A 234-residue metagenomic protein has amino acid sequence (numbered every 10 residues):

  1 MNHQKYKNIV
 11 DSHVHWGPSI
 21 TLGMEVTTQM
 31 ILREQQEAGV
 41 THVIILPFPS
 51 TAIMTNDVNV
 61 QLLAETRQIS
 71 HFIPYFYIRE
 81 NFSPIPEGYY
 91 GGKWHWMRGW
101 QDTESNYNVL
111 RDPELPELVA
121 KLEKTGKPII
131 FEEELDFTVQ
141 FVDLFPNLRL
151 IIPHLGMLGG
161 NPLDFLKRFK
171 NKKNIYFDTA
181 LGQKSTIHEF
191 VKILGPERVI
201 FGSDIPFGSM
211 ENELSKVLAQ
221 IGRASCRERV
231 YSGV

Functional and structural regions predicted by a protein language model:
M1-S12, M24-H42, P196, G208-S232: Mid-to-C-terminal alpha-helical segments outside catalytic/metal-binding sites
N2-Q4, I31-V40, V60-H71, F82-Y90 (+4 more regions): Acidic (Asp/Glu)-rich catalytic clusters
I9-V14, V43-I45, I73-F76, Y90-W94 (+4 more regions): Hydrophobic faces of well-ordered beta-strands that scaffold small-molecule active sites in alpha/beta enzyme cores
H13, Q35, L62, G92 (+6 more regions): Conserved, mostly hydrophobic/aromatic
H15-S19, F48-S50, Y77-N81, H95-G99 (+5 more regions): Active-site beta-loop-alpha junctions enriched in small/polar residues
H15-V26, D102-S105: Acidic/histidine-rich helix-loop elements that form or flank divalent-metal/phosphate-binding sites at the catalytic
H42, A52-I130: Active-site gating/metal-coordination segments in enzymes
N108-I200: Catalytic pocket-lining loop regions of alpha/beta-barrel enzymes, especially the amidohydrolase/enolase/GH5 lineages
